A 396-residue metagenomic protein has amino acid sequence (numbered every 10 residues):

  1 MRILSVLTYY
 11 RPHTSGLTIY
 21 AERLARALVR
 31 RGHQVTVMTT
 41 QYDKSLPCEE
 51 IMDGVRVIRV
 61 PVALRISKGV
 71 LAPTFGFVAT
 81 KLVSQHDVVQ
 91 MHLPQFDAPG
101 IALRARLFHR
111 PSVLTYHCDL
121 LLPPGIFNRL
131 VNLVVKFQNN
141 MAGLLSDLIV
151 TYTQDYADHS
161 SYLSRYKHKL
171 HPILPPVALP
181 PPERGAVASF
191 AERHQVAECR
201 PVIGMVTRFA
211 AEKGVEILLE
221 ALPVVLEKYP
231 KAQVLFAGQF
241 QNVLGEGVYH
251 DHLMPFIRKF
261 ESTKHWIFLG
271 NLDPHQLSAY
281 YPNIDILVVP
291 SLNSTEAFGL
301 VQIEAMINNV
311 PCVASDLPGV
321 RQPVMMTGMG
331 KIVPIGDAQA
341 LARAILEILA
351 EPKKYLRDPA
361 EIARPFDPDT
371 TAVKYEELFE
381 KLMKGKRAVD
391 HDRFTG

Functional and structural regions predicted by a protein language model:
S45, G76, V89-Y116, L120-L121: An aromatic- and histidine-rich active-site surface loop
D87, P282-E296, V310: Acidic donor-binding loop of glycosyltransferase active sites
N140-P172, V177-P182: A short, active-site helix/loop in glycosyltransferases that binds the activated sugar's phosphate group
V196-K213, L219-L222, L235-A237: Conserved donor-binding/catalytic core segment of Leloir-type glycosyltransferases
G247-L272: Nucleotide-activated donor-binding/catalytic signature segment of Leloir-type glycosyltransferases, i.e., the conserved
N271-L272, A279-I284: Short alpha-helical donor nucleotide-sugar binding micro-motif in glycosyltransferases
I307, P311-A314: Short hydrophobic beta-strand element within catalytic cores of glycosyltransferases and related nucleotide-activated
M326-A338, L346-P352: Conserved acidic donor-binding segment of nucleotide-sugar-dependent glycosyltransferases
